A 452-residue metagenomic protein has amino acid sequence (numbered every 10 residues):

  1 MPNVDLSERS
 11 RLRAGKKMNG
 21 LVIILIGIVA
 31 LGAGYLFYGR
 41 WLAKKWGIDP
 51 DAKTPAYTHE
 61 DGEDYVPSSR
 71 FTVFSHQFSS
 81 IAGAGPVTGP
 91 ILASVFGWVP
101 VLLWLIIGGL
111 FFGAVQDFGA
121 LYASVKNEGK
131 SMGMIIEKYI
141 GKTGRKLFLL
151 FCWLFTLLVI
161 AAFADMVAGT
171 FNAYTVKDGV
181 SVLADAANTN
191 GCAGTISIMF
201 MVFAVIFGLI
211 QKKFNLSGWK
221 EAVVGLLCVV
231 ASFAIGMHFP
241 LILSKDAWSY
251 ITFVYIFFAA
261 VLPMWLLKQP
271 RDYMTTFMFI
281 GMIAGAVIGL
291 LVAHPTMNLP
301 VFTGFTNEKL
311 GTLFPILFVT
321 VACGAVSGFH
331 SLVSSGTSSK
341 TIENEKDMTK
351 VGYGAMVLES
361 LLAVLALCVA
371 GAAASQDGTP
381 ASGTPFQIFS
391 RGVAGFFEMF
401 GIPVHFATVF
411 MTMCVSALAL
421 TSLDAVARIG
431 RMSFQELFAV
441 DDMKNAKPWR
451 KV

Functional and structural regions predicted by a protein language model:
N19-L36, A93-A123, G133, C192-A204 (+1 more regions): Extracellular loop-to-transmembrane helix junctions
A33-V87, T276, T312, I316: Membrane-interface "cap" regions at the ends of multi-pass membrane proteins
R40-V66, L92, I106, V115-G144 (+6 more regions): Flexible loop linkers connecting adjacent transmembrane helices in multi-pass alpha-helical membrane transporters
S69-G85, K245-L262, M274-T276, G285-P295 (+4 more regions): Hydrophobic, membrane-embedded alpha-helices of multi-pass small-molecule transporters
A84-I91, G108-Q116, A120, S124-E128 (+4 more regions): Membrane-helix boundary/coupling elements in multi-pass transport proteins
K142-L157, G354-S360, A407, E436-V452: Loop-to-transmembrane helix boundary motifs in multi-pass membrane proteins
G208-K213, L227-Y250, F258-A260, W265 (+2 more regions): Hydrophobic alpha-helical segments and their helix-loop junctions in multi-pass secondary transporters
L290-G304, V357-G392: Extracellular/periplasmic helix-exit of transmembrane alpha-helices
